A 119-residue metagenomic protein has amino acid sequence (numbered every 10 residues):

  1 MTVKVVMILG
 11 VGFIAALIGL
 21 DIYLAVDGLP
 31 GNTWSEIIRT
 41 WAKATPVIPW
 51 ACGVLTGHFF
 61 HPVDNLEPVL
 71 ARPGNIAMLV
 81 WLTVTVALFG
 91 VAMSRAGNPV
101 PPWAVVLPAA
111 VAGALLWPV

Functional and structural regions predicted by a protein language model:
M1-L9, K43-P46, G74-M78: N-terminal membrane topogenic signal
V5-M7, P68-G74, G97-V106: Short, aromatic-rich membrane-interface segments at the entry and exit of alpha-helical transmembrane domains
I8-P30: N-terminal signal-anchor/start-transfer transmembrane helix
G12-L17, V47-F59, V84, L107-L115: Hydrophobic cores of alpha-helical transmembrane segments in multi-pass inner/ER membrane proteins, independent
Y23-G31, P62-L66, A87-G97, W117-V119: Juxtamembrane "helix-exit" motif on the non-cytosolic side of transmembrane helices
G31-A42: Perimembrane loop-to-helix junctions flanking transmembrane segments
H58-A87: Alpha-helical transmembrane-segment detector that highlights a single hydrophobic TM helix and its immediate
V80-W81, S94-V119: Alpha-helical membrane-associated segments of multi-pass integral membrane proteins
